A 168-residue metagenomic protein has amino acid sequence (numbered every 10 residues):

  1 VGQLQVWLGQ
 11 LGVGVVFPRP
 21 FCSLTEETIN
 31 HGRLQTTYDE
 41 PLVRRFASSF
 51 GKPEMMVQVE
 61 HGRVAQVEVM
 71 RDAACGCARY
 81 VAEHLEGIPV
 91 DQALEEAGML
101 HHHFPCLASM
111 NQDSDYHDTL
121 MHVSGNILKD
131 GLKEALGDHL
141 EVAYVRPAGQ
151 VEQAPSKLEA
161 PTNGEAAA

Functional and structural regions predicted by a protein language model:
V1, A47-E54, R63-P161, E165-A168: Active-site- and interface-proximal helix/loop "cap" or "latch" segments in soluble metabolic and energy-transducing
G2-F17: Rossmann-fold NAD(P)-binding glycine/threonine-rich loop
Q10-G14, E60-H61, I88: Secondary-structure boundary elements
V16-F21, E95-A97: A generic structural motif
P18-H61, E165: Structured beta-strand/loop patches that form or line metal/cofactor-binding pockets in enzymes
